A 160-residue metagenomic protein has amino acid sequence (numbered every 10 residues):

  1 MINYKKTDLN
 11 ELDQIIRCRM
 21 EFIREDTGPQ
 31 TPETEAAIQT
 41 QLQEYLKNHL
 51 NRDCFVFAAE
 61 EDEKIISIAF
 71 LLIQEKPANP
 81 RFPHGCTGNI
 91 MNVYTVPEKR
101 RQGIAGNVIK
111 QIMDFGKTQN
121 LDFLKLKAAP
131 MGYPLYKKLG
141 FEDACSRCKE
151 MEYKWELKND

Functional and structural regions predicted by a protein language model:
N3-R17: A short beta-loop-alpha structural element at the N-terminal edge of CoA-dependent acyl/N-acetyltransferase catalytic
I23-Y45: Conserved GNAT-fold acetyl-CoA-binding loop/helix
E44-A58: A short helix-loop-beta-strand connector motif used in the catalytic cores of GNAT acetyltransferases and, in some
A58, K64-I73, N89, Y94: Conserved beta-strand in the GNAT
I73-N79, K125-K127, M131, K137 (+1 more regions): Conserved catalytic-core motifs of GNAT/GCN5-like acyltransferases
R81-P97, K149: Conserved acetyl-CoA binding element of GNAT-fold acetyltransferases
K99-Q111: Conserved acetyl-CoA pyrophosphate-binding loop and the N-cap/start of the following alpha-helix in GNAT-like
I109, G116-A128: Conserved GNAT acetyl-CoA-binding A-motif
